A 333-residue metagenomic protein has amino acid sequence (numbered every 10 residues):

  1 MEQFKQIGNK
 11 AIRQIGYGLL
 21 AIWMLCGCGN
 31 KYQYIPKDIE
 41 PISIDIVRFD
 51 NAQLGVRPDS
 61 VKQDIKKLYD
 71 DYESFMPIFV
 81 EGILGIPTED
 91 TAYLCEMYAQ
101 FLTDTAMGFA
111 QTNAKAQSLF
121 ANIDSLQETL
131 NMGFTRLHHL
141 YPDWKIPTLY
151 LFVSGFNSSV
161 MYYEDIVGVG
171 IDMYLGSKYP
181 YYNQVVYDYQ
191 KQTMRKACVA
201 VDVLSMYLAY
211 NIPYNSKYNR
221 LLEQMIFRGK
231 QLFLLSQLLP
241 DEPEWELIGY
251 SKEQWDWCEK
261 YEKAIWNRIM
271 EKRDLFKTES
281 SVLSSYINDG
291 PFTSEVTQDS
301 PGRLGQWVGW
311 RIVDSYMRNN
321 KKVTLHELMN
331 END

Functional and structural regions predicted by a protein language model:
M1-K10: N-terminal secretory signal peptides that target proteins for export/translocation
R13-G18: Sec-dependent signal peptide recognition, specifically the positively charged N-region followed immediately by
L25-G27: C-terminal motif of bacterial Sec signal peptides marking the signal peptidase cleavage site
G29-A99: N-terminal mature-domain "stem" immediately C-terminal to a signal peptide or N-terminal signal-anchor/transmembrane
S43-I46, N131-F134, Q231-L235, W266 (+2 more regions): Extracytoplasmic/secreted envelope proteins and their assembly/folding machinery, especially bacterial periplasmic
M97-W255, H326, N330-D333: Acidic/His-rich structured neighborhood in mature extracellular/periplasmic domains
I248-I269: Small-residue-rich helix-loop
K277-D333: C-terminal soluble interaction/assembly domains
